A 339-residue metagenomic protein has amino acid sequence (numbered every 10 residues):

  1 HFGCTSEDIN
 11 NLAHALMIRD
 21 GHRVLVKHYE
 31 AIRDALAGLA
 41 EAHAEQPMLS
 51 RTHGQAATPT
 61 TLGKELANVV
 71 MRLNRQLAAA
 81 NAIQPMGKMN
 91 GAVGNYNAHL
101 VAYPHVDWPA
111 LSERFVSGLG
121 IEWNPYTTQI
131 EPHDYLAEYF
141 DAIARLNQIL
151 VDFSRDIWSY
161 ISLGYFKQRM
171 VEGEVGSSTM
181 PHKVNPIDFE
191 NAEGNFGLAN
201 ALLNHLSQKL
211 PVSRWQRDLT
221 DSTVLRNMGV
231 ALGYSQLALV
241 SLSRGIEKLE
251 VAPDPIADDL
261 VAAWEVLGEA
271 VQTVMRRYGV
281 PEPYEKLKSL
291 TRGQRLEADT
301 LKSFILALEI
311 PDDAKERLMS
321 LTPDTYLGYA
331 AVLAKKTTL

Functional and structural regions predicted by a protein language model:
F2-C4, S50-T58, A92-G94: Short linear capping/connector segments at secondary-structure termini
G3-H14, V93, V151-D152: Conserved phosphate/anionic-ligand binding catalytic regions in large, soluble enzymes, centered on
I9-A57, L119-Y135, W215-L219: Long, non-coiled-coil amphipathic alpha-helical linker/lever segments that couple catalytic cores to other domains
M17, V24, G54-K64, N68 (+9 more regions): A structural signal for alpha-helical segments
D20, V24-K27, K64, N68 (+10 more regions): DHp/HisKA dimerization-phosphoacceptor four-helix bundle of two-component histidine kinases and homologous
K27-E30, T58-K209: Internal glycine-rich alpha/beta core junctions
R33-P47, R51, L77, N81-Q84 (+6 more regions): Long, hydrophobic, amphipathic alpha-helical segments used as structural scaffolds
V175-L339: Catalytic-core signal marking the mid-to-C-terminal active-site face
